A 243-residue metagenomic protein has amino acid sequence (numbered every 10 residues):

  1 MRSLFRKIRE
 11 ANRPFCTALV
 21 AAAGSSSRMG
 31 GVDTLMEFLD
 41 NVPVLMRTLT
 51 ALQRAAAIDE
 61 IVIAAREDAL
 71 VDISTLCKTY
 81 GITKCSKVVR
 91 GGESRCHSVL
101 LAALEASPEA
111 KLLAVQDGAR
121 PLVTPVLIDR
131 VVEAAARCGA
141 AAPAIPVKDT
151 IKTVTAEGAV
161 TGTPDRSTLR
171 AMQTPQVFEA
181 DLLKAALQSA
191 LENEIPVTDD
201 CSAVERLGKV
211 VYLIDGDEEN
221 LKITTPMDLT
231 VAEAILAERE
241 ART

Functional and structural regions predicted by a protein language model:
M1-L19, A23, R54, D199-C201 (+2 more regions): SAM-dependent methyltransferases
R2, K7-L70: N-terminal glycine-rich phosphate-binding loop and ensuing alpha1 helix
A18-V20, I63, V115, A140-P143: Structural beta-sheet core signal
V20, L45, A102, Q116-D117 (+3 more regions): Residue-level signal for inorganic ion chemistry
V71-L76: Acidic helix N-cap motif at the loop->helix transition within catalytic regions of sugar-transfer enzymes
Y80-E93: Conserved donor nucleotide-binding strand/loop of the catalytic core
H97-L112: Active-site nucleotide-sugar/metal-binding loop of Leloir-type enzymes
L122-I214, T243: Conserved core of the sugar-phosphate nucleotidyltransferase
